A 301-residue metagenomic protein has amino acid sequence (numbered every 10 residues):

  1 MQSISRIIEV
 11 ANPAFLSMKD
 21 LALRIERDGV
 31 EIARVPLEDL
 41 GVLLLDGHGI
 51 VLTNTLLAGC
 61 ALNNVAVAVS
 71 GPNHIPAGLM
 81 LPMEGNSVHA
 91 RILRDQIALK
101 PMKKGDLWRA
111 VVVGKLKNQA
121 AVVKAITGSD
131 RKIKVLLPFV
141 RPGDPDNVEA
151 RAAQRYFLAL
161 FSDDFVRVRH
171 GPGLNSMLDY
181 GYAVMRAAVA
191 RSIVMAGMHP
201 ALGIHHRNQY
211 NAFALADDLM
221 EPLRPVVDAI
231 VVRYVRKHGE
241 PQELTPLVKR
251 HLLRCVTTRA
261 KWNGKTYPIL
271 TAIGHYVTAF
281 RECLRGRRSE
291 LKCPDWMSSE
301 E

Functional and structural regions predicted by a protein language model:
M1-Q2, D20-R27, A66, V140 (+1 more regions): Short low-complexity stretches enriched in small and charged residues
Q2-I7, P13-A14, V35, L62 (+1 more regions): Active-site helix-to-loop segments that bind/position phosphate- or nucleotide-bearing substrates and donors across
A11-N54: N-terminal ordered "arm"
V42-L45, V51-S87: N-terminal transmembrane hairpin
